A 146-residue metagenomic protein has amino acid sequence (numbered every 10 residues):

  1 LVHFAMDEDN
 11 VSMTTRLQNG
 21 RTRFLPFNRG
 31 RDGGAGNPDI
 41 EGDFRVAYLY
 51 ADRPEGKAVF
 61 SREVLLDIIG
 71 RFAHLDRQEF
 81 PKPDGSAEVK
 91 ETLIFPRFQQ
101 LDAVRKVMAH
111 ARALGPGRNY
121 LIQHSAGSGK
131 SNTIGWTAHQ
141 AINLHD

Functional and structural regions predicted by a protein language model:
L1-D146: ATP-dependent helicase/translocase motor core
